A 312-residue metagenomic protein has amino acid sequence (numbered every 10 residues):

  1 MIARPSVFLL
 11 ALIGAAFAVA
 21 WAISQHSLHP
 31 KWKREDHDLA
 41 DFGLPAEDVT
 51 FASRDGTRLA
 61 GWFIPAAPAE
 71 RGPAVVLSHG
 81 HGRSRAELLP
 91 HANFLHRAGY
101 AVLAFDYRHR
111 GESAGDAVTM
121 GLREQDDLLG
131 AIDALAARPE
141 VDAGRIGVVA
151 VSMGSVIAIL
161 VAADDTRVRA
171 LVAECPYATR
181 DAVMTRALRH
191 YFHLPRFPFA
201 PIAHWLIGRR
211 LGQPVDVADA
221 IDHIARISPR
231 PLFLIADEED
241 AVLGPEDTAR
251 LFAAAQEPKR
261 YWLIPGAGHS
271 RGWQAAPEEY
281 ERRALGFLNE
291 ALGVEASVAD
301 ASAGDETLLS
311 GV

Functional and structural regions predicted by a protein language model:
R4-A52, W62, L309-V312: An N-terminal hydrophobic leader/cap segment in hydrolases
H81-F94, Y107, E246: The serine-hydrolase catalytic nucleophile loop
E87, V118-P139: Alpha/beta-hydrolase active-site loop
A92-A114: Conserved alpha/beta-hydrolase
A131-R189: Primarily recognizes the serine-hydrolase "nucleophile elbow" in alpha/beta-hydrolase and SGNH/GDSL folds
I227-S228, F233-A236, D240: Short beta-strand/loop motif that positions the catalytic acidic residue of the alpha/beta-hydrolase fold
A241-D247: Conserved alpha/beta-hydrolase "acid-adjacent" motif
A267-E281: Catalytic histidine-centered segment of alpha/beta-hydrolase-like enzymes
